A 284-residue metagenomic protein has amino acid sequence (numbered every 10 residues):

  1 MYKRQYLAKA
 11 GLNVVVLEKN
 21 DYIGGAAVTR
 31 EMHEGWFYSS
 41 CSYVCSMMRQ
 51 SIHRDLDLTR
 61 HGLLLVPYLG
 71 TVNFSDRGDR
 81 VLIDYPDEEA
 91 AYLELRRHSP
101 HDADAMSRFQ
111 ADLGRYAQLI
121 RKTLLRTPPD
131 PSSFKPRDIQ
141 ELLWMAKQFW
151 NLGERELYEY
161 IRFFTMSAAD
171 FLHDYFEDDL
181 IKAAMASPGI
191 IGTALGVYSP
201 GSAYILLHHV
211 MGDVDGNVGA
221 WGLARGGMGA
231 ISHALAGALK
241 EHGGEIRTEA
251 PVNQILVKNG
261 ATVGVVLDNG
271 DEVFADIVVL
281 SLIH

Functional and structural regions predicted by a protein language model:
M1-Q5, I283-H284: Conserved small/polar residues in nucleotide/adenosyl-binding loops
K3-S132: N-terminal glycine-rich phosphate/pyrophosphate-binding loop and immediately adjacent elements
I52, V279-L280: Hydrophobic beta-strand scaffold positions of dinucleotide-using enzymes
G114-H242: Active-site/ligand-binding neighborhood in enzyme catalytic cores
A183-A184, T248, L267: General beta-strand structural signal in soluble alpha/beta enzymes
T248-A261: A conserved short coil-to-beta-strand element within the FAD-binding core of flavoproteins
D268-I277: Core beta-strand elements of the Rossmann-like FAD/NAD(P) dinucleotide-binding domain in flavoenzyme oxidoreductases
